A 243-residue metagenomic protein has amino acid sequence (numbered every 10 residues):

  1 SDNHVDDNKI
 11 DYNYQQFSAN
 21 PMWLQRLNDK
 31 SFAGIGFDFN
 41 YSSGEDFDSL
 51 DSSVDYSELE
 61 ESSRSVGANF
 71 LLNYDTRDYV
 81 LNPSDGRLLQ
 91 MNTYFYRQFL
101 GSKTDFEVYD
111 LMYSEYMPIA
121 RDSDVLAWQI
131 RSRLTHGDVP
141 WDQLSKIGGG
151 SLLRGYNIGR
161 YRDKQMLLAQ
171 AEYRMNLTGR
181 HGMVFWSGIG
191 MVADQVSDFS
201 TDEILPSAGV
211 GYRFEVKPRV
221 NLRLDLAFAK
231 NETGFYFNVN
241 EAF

Functional and structural regions predicted by a protein language model:
S1-N3, I35-Y41, R87-F95, L111 (+5 more regions): Transmembrane beta-barrel strands of outer-membrane/channel proteins
S1-R64, N69, R162-D163, N221-L222 (+1 more regions): Gram-negative/organellar outer-membrane beta-barrel architecture
S1-V5, D46-Y56, R87-F95, S145-R154 (+3 more regions): Flexible, solvent-exposed coil segments and beta strand-coil junctions, predominantly the extracellular/periplasmic
S1-V5, E45-S53, P83-D85, G101-E107 (+3 more regions): Outer-membrane beta-barrel translocator domains and adjoining extracellular loop/strand segments of Gram-negative
Y14-Q16, S65, F106-V108, S123 (+4 more regions): Membrane-spanning beta-strands of outer-membrane beta-barrel proteins
A19-Q25, F37, F70-Y74, L111-E115 (+5 more regions): Residues on the lipid-exposed face of transmembrane beta-strands in outer-membrane beta-barrel proteins
R26-A33, I119-D124, G179-H181, V220: Secondary-structure transition into beta-strands, especially the periplasmic turns and strand N-termini that construct
E58, A68-N73, R77-L177, M183: C-terminal outer-membrane beta-barrel translocator/porin domains of Gram-negative envelope proteins and their
